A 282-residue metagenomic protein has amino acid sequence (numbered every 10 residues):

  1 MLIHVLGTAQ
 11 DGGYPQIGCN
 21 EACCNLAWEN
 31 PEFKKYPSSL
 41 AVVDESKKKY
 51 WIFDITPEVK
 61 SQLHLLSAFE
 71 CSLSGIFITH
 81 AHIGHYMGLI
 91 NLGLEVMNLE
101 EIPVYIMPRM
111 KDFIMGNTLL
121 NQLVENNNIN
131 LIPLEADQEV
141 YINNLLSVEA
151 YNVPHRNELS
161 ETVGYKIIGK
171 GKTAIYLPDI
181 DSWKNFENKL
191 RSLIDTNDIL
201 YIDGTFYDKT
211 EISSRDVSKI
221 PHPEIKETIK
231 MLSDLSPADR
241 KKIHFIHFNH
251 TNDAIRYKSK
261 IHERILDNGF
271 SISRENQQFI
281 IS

Functional and structural regions predicted by a protein language model:
M1-L66, P133-L193, Q278-S282: Core dinuclear metal-dependent hydrolase active-site scaffold
L2, E101-P103, N130, S147 (+3 more regions): Residues at the starts of beta-strands that form the adenosine-phosphate
Q10, I83, K111, Y207 (+1 more regions): Residue-level marker for beta-strand->alpha-helix junctions and adjacent short loops that shape enzyme
K48-I52, T56-Y105: Active-site metal-binding motif and surrounding structural segment of the metallo-beta-lactamase
C71, G84, E100, N127 (+3 more regions): Structured loop/turn residues at beta-strand edges in well-structured enzyme cores
F77, I102-K111, Y201, H244-I246: Short internal beta-strands
R109-L119: A short, active-site helix/loop in glycosyltransferases that binds the activated sugar's phosphate group
G171-T173, I180-Q277: Cap/insert and terminal regions of metallo-dependent hydrolase folds
